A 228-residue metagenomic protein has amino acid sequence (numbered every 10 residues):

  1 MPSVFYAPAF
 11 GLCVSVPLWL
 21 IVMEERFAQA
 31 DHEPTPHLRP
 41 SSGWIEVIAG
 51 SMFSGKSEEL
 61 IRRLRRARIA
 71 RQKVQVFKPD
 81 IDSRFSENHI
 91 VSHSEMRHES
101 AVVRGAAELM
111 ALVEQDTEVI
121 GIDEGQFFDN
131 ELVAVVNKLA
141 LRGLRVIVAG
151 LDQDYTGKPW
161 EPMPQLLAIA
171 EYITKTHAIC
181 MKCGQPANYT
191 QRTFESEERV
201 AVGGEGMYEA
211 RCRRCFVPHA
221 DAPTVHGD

Functional and structural regions predicted by a protein language model:
A7, C13-L18: Intrinsically disordered, low-complexity proline-rich regions
E24-E114, D154-Q165, K175-A178, F194 (+1 more regions): Conserved P-loop
R63, A134-R142, P162-I169: Catalytic-core regions built around general acid/base machinery
K73, R145, Y172: Residues at the starts of beta-strands that form the adenosine-phosphate
G125-V135, Y155-W160: Conserved ATPase-coupling elements of RecA-like P-loop NTPase cores
K138-E161: Sensor-1/coupling segment of RecA-like P-loop NTPase cores
H177-E195: Conserved AAA+ ATPase core "coupling" helix
